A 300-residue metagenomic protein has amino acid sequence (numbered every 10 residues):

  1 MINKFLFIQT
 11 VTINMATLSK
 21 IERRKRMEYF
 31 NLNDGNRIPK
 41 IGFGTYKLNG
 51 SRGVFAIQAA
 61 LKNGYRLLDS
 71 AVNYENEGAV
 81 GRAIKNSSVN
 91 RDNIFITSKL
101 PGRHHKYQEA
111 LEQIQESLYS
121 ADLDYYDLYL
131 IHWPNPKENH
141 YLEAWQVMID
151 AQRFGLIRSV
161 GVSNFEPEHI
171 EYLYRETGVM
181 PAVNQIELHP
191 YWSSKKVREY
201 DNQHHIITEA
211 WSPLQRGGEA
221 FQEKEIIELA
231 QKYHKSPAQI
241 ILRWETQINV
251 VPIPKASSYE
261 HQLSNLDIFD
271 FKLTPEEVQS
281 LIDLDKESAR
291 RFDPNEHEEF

Functional and structural regions predicted by a protein language model:
A16-I94, V147: N-terminal binding-site loop/beta-alpha segment at the start of enzyme catalytic domains that lines or forms
N33, G81-R91, Q115-D122, Y174-T177 (+1 more regions): Acidic (Asp/Glu)-rich catalytic clusters
L48-S51, S70-A79, R103-Q108, P136-N139 (+2 more regions): Acidic-and-aromatic substrate-binding clefts and catalytic sites of carbohydrate-active enzymes
N49-A60, K106-S120, I170: Short, acidic/polar
Y65, L123-Y126, I157, P181: A structural motif
R91-H104, L128-P134, L188: A short, structured active-site edge motif that brings together acidic residues
H104-A121, L128-A144: Glycine/small-residue-rich loop that forms an oxyanion/phosphate-binding "nest" at active or ligand-binding sites
P134-F300: Beta/alpha (TIM)-barrel catalytic core signal, keyed to glycine-rich beta->alpha loops juxtaposed to Asp/Glu that bind
